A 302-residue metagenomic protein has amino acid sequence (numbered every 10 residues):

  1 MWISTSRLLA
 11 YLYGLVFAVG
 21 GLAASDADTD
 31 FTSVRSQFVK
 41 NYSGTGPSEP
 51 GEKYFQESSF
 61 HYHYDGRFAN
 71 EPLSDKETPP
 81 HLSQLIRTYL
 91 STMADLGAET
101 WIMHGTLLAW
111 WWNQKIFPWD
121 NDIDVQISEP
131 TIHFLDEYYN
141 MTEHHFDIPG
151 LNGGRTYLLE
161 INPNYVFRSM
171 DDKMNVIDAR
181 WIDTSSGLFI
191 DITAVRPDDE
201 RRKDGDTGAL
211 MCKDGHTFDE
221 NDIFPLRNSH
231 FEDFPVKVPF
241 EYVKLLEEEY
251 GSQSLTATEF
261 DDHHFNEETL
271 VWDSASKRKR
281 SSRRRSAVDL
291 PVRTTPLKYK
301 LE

Functional and structural regions predicted by a protein language model:
M1-S25: Fungal secretory targeting signals
G21-M103: Helical scaffold of the NTase/Pol beta-like nucleotidyltransferase catalytic core
N70-H81, F117-D124, P235: The substrate-binding groove and active-site-proximal loops of carbohydrate-active enzymes, especially glycoside
L82-I86, L90, A94, T142-L210 (+6 more regions): Conserved catalytic core of two-metal-ion nucleotidyltransferases
T100-M103, D124-S128, D191, K237: Structural recognition of the beta-strand scaffold that forms the well-ordered cores of secreted hydrolase catalytic
M103-W111: Short, solvent-exposed turn/loop segments enriched in Gly/Ser/Thr/Pro and often Arg
Q114-L135, D233: Catalytic metal-binding acidic patch
V243-L255: Short, surface-exposed, low-complexity cationic segments
